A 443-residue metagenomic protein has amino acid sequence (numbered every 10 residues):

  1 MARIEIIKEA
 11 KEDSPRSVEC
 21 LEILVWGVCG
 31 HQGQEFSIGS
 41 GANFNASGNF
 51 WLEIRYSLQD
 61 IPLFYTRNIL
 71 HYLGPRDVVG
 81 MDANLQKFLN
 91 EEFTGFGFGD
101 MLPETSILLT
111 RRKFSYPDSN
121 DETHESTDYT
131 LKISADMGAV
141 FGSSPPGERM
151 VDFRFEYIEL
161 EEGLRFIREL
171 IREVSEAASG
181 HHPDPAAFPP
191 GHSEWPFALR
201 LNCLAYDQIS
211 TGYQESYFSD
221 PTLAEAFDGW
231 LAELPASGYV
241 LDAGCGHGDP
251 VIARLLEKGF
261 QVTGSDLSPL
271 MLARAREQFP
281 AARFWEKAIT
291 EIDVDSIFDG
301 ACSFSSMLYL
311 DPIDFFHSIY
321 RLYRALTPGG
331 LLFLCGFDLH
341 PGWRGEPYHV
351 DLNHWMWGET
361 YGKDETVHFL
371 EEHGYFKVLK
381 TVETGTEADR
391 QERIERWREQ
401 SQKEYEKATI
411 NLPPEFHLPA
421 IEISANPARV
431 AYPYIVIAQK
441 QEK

Functional and structural regions predicted by a protein language model:
D136-F188: Mixed-charge, glycine-accented linear interaction segment located at domain edges/termini
P189-P235: Conserved class I S-adenosyl-L-methionine
Y239-A243, H247-E291: Class I SAM-dependent methyltransferase SAM/SAH-binding core
C302: A conserved beta-strand element that flanks and buttresses the S-adenosyl-L-methionine
F316-P328: A short glycine-rich, Lys/Arg-flanked "PGG" loop and its adjoining helix->strand segment in the class I
G329-G336: Conserved beta-strand signature within the Rossmann-like core of class I S-adenosyl-L-methionine
F337-W357: Short, glycine-/aromatic-enriched active-site segment of Class I SAM-dependent methyltransferases
G358-G374: Short alpha-helix
